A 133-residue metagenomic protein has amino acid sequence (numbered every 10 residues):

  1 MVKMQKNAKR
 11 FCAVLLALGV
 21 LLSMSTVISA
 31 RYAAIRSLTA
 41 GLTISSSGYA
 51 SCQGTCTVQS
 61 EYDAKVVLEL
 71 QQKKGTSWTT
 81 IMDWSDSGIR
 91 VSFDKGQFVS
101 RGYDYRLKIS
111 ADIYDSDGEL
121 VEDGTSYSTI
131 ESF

Functional and structural regions predicted by a protein language model:
K3-K6, M24-F133: Low-complexity, Ser/Thr/Pro-rich intrinsically disordered linker/stalk segments at domain junctions
K3-L15: Bacterial N-terminal signal peptides that target proteins for export
V14-S23: Bacterial N-terminal signal peptides
